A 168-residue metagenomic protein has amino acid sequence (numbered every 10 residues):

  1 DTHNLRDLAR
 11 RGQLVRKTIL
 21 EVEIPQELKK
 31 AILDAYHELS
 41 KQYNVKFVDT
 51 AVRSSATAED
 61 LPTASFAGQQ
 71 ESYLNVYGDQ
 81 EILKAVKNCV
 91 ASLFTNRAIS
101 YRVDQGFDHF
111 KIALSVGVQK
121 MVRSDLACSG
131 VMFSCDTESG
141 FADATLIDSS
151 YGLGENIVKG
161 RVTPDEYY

Functional and structural regions predicted by a protein language model:
D1-G117: N-terminal beta-alpha lobe that positions the nucleotide/phosphoryl donor in ATP/NTP-coupled carboxylate activation
R53, Q119, L146-D148: Short beta-strand segments
S54-A58, V122, T137: Short acidic, glycine-rich loop/turn motifs
F66-S100, S124-Y168: Extended active-site and interfacial segments that coordinate phosphate-rich ligands in large catalytic machineries
S115-K120, S124-D125: Amphipathic, soluble alpha/beta structural segments
